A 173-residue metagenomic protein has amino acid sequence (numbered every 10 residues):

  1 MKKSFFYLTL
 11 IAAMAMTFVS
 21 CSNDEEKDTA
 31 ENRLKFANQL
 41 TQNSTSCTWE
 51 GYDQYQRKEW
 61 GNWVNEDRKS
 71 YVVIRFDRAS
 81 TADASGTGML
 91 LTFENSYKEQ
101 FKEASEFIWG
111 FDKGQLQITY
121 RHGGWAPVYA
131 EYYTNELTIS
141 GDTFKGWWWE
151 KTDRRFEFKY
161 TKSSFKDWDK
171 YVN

Functional and structural regions predicted by a protein language model:
M1-S20: Sec-dependent bacterial lipoprotein signal peptides
A15-N43, Y160-N173: Bacterial Sec-dependent N-terminal signal peptides
E25, R33-L40, E66-S80, Y120 (+1 more regions): Mature soluble binding/inhibitory domains
E31-K69, F107: Tryptophan-anchored aromatic micro-motifs
T48-K58, T87-E94, T119-G123, W147-K151: Generic short beta-strand segments
N62-Q115: N-terminal glycine/threonine-rich, aromatic-flanked beta-hairpin/loop signature
Q115-N173: Beta-sheet ligand-binding and adhesion/scaffold domains
